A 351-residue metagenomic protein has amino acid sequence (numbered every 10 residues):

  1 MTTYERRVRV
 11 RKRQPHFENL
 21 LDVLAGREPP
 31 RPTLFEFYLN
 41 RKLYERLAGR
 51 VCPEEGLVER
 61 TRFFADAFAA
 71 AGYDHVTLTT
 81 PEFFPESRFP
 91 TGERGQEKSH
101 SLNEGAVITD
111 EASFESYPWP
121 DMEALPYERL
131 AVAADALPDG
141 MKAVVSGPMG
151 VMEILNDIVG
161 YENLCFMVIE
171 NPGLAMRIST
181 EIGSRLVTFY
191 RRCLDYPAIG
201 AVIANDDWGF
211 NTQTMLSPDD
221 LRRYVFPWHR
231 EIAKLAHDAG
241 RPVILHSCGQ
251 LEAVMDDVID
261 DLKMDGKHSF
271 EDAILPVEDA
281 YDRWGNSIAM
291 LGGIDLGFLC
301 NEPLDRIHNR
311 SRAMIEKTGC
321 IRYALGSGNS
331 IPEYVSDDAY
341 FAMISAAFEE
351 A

Functional and structural regions predicted by a protein language model:
T2-Y44, A48-F63, D74, G95-S101 (+1 more regions): Active-site loop segments of alpha/beta catalytic cores
F64-P90: Glycine-rich, N-terminal phosphate-binding loop and its surrounding beta-alpha-beta segment
V107: ATPase catalytic-site recognition across NTP-hydrolyzing enzymes
